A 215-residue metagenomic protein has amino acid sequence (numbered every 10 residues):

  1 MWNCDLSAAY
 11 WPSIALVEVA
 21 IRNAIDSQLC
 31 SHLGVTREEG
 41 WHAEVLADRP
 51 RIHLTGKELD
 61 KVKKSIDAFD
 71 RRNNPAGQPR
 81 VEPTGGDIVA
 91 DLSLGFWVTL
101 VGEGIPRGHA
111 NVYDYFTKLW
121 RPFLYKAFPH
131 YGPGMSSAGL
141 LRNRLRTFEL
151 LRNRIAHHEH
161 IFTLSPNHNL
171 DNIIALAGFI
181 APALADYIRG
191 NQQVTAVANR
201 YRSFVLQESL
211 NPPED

Functional and structural regions predicted by a protein language model:
M1-L151, H157-N167, D171-D215: Amphipathic alpha-helical interface elements
